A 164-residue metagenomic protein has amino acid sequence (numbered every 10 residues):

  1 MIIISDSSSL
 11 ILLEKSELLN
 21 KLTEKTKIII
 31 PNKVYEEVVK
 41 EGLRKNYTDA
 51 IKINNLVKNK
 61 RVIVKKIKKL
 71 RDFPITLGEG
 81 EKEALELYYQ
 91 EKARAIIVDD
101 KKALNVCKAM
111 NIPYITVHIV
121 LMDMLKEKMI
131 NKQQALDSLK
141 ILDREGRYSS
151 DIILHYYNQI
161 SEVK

Functional and structural regions predicted by a protein language model:
M1-A93, K101, I112, S138 (+1 more regions): Active-site-proximal, substrate-binding regions of enzyme catalytic domains and RNA-binding/basic surfaces
Y47, V57, L104-K164: Acidic, PIN/NYN-like endoribonuclease modules and their adjacent C-terminal/linker elements
V98: Short beta-strand and adjacent tight-turn residues that come in two discontinuous sequence segments and form the edges
